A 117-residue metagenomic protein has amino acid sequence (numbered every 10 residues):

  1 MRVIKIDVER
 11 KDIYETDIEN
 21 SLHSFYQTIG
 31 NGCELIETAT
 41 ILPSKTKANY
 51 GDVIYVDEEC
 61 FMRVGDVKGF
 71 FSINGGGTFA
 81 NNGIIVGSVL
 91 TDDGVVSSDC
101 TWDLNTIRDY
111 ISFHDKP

Functional and structural regions predicted by a protein language model:
M1-P117: Short beta-rich binding modules
